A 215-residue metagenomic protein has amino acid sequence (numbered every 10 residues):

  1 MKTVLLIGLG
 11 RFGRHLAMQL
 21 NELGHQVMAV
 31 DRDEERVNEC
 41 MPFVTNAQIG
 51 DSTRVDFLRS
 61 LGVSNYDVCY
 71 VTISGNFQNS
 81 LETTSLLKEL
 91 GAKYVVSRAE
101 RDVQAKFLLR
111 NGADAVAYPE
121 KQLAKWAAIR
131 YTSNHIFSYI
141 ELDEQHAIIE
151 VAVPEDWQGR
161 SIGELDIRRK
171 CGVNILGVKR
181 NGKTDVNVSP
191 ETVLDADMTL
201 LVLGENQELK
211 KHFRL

Functional and structural regions predicted by a protein language model:
M1-L215: Cytosolic regulatory regions of ion transport systems
